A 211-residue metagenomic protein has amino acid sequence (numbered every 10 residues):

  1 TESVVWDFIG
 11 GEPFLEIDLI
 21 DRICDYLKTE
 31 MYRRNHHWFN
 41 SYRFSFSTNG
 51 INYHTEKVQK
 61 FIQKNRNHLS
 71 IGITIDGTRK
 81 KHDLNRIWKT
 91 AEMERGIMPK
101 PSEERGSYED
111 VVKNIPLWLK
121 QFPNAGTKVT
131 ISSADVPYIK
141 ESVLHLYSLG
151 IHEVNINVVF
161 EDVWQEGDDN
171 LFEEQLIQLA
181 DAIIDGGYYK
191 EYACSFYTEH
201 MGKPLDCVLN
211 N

Functional and structural regions predicted by a protein language model:
T1, Y26-R34, K60-F61, N114-W118 (+2 more regions): A generic secondary-structure signal
T1-L19, L144-N155: Glycine/serine-rich loop-strand microenvironments at binding/catalytic pocket rims
S3-D7, S41-S45, S70-G72, N124-K128 (+2 more regions): Structural preference for beta-strand elements that scaffold enzyme active sites
P13-L84, E104-D110, V129-E141, D162: Canonical radical SAM enzyme core domain
K80-N210: Radical SAM enzyme [4Fe-4S]-AdoMet core and its adjacent flexible, acidic and glycine-rich loops/tails across
